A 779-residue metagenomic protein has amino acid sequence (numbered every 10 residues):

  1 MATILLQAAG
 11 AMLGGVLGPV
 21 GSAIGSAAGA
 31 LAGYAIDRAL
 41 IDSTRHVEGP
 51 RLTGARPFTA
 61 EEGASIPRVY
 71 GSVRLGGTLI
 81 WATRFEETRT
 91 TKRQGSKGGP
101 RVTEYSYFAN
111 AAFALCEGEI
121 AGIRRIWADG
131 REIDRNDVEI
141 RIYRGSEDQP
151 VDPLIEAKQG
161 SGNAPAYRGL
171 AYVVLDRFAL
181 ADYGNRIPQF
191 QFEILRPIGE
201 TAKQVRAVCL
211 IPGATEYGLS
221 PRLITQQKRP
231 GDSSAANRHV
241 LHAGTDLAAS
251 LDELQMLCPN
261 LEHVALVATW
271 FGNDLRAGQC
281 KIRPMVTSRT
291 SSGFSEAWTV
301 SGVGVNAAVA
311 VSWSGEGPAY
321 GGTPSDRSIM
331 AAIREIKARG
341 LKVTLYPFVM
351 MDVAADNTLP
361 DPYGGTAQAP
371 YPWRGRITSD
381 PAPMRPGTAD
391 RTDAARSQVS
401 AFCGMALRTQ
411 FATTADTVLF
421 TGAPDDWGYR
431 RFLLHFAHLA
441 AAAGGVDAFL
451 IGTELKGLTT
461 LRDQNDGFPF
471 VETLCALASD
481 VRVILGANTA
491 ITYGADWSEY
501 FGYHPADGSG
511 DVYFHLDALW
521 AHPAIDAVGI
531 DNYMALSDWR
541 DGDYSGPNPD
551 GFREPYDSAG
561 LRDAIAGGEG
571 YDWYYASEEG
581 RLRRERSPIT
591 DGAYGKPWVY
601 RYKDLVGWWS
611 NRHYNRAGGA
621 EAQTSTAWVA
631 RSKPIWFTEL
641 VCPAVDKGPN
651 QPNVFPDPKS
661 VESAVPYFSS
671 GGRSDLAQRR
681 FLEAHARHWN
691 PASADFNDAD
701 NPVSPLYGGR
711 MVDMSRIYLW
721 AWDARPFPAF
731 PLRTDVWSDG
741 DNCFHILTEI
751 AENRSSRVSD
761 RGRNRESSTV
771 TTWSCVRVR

Functional and structural regions predicted by a protein language model:
M1-A11: Add "or lipid-surface remodeling" -> "...that mediate pore formation, membrane permeabilization, membrane fusion
A2-I4, A23, A27-L219, R229-A236: Polar, S/T/G-rich
R101-E119, D232-P259, S312-I329, R430-F432 (+3 more regions): Short linear interaction motifs
R206-Q227, E262-D466, I484, A490-W497 (+1 more regions): Substrate-binding cleft and catalytic face of glycoside hydrolase catalytic domains, especially the flexible beta-alpha
V240-L251, G322-M330, D426-H435, G467-D480 (+5 more regions): Well-ordered, non-membrane alpha-helical segments in soluble/globular domains
Y363-A395, F470-D480, I484, F514-H515 (+2 more regions): Acidic, His- and aromatic-enriched active-site or binding-groove loops in soluble protein domains that engage sugars
A395, S400-F402, A406-N650: Noncatalytic carbohydrate-binding groove/subsite architecture in carbohydrate-active enzymes
K647-G762: Aromatic-rich peripheral "rim/lid" segments of glycoside hydrolase catalytic domains that contact and position glycan
